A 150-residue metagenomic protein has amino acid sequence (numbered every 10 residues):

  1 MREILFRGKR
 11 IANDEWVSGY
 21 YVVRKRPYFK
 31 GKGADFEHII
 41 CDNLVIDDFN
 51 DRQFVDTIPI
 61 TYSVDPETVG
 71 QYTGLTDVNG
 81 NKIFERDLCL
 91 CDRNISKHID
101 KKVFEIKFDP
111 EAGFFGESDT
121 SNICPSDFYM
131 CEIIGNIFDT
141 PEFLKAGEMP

Functional and structural regions predicted by a protein language model:
M1-P150: Secondary-structure transition motif
